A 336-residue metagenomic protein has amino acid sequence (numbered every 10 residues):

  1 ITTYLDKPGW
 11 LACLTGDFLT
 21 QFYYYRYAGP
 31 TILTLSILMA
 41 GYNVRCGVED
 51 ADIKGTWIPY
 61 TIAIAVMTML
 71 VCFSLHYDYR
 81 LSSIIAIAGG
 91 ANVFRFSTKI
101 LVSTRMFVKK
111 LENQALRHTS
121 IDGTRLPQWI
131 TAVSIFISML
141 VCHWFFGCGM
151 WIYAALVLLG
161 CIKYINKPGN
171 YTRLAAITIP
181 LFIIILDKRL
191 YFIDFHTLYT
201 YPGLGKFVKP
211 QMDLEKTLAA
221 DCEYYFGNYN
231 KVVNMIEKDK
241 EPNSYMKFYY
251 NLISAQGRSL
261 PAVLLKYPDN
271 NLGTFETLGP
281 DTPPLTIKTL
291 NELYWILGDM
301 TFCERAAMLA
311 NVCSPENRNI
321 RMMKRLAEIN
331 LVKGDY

Functional and structural regions predicted by a protein language model:
I1-L19, Y23-L35: Membrane-interface coil-to-helix junctions
T34-D52, G89-K99: Transmembrane-helix motifs of polytopic, lipid-linked glycan transferases
V48-T68, G123: Transmembrane-helix signature of polytopic, membrane-embedded enzymes that assemble or transfer cell-envelope glycans
D52-I53, L101-L126: Membrane-interfacial, low-structure loops and terminal tails that flank and connect transmembrane helices in multi-pass
V66-I84, H143: Aromatic- and kink-enriched transmembrane "portal" helix at the membrane-lumen/periplasm boundary that abuts
K109-K110, G123, T131-W144: Membrane-interface alpha helices of multi-pass inner-membrane proteins
M139-E215: Hydrophobic helices that insert into or interface with lipid environments
L198-Y336: Soluble catalytic regions of membrane-associated enzymes that act on cell-envelope and secretory-pathway components
